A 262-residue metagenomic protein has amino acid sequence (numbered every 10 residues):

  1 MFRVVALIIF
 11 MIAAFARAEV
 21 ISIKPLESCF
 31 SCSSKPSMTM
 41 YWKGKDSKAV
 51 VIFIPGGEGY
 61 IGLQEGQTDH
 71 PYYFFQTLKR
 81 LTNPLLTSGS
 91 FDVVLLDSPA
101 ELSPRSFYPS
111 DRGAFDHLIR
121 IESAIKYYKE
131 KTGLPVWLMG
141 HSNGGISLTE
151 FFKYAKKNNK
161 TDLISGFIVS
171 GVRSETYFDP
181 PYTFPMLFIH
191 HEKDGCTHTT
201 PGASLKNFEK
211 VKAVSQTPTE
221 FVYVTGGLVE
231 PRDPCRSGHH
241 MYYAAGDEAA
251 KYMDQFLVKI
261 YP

Functional and structural regions predicted by a protein language model:
A18-D46: N-terminal cap/lid segment of alpha/beta-hydrolase-fold proteins
G44-L85: Short, surface-exposed "cap/lid" segments of acyl-processing enzymes
T77, R105-K131: Alpha/beta-hydrolase active-site loop
L78-S103: Conserved alpha/beta-hydrolase
M139-L148: Gly/Ala-rich beta-loop-alpha elbow adjacent to hydrolase catalytic centers
Y182, F188-H190: Short beta-strand/loop motif that positions the catalytic acidic residue of the alpha/beta-hydrolase fold
F184, G195-K212: Short alpha-helix in the alpha/beta-hydrolase fold that links the catalytic acid
Q216-P262: C-terminal catalytic histidine-bearing segment of alpha/beta-hydrolase fold enzymes
